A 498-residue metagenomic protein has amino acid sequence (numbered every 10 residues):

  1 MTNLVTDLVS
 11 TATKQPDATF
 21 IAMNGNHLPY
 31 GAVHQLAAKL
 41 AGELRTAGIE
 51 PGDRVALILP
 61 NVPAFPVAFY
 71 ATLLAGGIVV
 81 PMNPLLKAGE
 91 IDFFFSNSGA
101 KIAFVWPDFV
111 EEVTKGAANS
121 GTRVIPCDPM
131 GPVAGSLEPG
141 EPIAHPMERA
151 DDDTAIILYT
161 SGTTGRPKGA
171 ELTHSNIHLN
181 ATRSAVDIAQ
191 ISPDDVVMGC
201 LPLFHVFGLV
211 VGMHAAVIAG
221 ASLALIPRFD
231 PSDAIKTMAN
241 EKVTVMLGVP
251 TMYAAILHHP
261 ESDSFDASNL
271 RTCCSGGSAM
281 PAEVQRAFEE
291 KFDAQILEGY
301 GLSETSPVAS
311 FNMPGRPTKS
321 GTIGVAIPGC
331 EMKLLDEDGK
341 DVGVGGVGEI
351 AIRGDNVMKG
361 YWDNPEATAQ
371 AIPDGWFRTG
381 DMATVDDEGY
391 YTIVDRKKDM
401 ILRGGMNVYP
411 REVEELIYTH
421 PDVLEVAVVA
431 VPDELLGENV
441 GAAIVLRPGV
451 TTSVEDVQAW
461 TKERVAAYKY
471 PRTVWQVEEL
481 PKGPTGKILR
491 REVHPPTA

Functional and structural regions predicted by a protein language model:
T19-V62, P66-Y70, K87-D92: Conserved AMP-binding/adenylate-forming core of the ANL superfamily
P29-A32, A155-L179: Conserved AMP-binding A3 loop
H34-L40, D151, A170-S192, C200 (+3 more regions): Conserved structural elements of the adenylate-forming
T46-A47, L74-L137, A144-R149, P448-V450 (+1 more regions): Structural core segment of the AMP-binding/adenylate-forming
L86, A103-V105, M238, M246 (+7 more regions): AMP-binding/adenylate-forming catalytic core of the ANL superfamily
G140-Y159, R166, Q190-V196: Conserved pre-ATP/AMP-binding loop-to-beta segment of ANL
H178-V196, V206-V245, H259-P260: Conserved AMP-binding/adenylation subdomain of ANL enzymes
V243-G248, L257-T318, E331: Gly/Ser/Thr-rich phosphate-binding loop
